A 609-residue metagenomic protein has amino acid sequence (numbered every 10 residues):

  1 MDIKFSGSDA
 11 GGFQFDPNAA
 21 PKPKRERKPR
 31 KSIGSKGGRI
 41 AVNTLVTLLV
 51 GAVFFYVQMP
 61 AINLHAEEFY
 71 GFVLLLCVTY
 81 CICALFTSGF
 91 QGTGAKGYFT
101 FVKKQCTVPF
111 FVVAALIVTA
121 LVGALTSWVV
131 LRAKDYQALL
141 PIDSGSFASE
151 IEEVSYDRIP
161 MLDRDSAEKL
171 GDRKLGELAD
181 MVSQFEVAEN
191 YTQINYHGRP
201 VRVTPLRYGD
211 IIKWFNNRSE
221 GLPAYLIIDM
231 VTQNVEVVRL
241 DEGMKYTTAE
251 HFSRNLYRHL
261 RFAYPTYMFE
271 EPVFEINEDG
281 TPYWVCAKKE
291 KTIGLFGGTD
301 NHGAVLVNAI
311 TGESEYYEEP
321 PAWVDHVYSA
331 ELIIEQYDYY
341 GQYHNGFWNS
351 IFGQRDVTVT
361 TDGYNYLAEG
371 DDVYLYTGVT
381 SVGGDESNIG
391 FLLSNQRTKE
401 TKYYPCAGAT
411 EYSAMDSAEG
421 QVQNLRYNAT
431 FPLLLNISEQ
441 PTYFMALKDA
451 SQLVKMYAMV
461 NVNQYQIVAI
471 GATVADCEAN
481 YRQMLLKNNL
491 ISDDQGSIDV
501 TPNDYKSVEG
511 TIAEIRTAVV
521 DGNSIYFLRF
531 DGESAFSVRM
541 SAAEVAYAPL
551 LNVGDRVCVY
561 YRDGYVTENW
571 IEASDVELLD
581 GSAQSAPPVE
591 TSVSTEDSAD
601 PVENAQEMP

Functional and structural regions predicted by a protein language model:
D2-P609: Soluble extracytoplasmic regions of secretory-pathway and membrane proteins
